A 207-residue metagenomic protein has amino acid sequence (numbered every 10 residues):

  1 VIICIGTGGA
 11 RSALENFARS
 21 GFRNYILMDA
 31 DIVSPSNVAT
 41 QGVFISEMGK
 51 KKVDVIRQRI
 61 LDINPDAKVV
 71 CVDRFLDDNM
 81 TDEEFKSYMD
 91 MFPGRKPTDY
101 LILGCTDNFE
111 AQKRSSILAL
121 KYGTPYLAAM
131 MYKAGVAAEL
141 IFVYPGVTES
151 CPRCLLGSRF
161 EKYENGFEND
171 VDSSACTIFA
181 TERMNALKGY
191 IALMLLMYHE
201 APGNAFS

Functional and structural regions predicted by a protein language model:
V1-I3, E84-S207: Glycine-rich phosphate/adenylate-binding loop
V1-S34: Glycine-rich adenosine-cofactor-binding loop
L14-N16, A39-T40, R114-I117: Short amphipathic alpha-helical segments
N16, S46-K51, P65, F109 (+2 more regions): Intrinsic disorder
F22-V70: Glycine-rich phosphate-binding loop and adjoining beta1-alpha1-beta2 segment of Rossmann-like nucleotide-binding folds
I26-M28, V70-V72, L103, P125-L127: Hydrophobic/aromatic beta-strand patches that form the interior of the parallel beta-sheet core in alpha/beta enzyme
V33-V38, M80, F160-G166: Short acidic/His/Gly/Ser-rich catalytic and metal-binding motifs that mark active-site loops of diverse hydrolases
I63-S87: S-adenosyl-L-methionine
